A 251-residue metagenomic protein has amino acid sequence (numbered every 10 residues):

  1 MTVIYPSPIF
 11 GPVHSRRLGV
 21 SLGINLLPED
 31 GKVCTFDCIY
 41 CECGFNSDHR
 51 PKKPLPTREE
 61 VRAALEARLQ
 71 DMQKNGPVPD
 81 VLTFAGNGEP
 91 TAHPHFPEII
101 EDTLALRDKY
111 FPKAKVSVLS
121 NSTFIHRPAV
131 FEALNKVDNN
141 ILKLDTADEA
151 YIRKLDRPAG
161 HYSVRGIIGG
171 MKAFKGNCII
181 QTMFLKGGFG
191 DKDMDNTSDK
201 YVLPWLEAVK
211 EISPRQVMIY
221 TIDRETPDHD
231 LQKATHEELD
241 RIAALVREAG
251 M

Functional and structural regions predicted by a protein language model:
T2-L26: Short, charged low-complexity linear segments at domain edges
R17-A63: Canonical Radical SAM [4Fe-4S] cluster-binding loop centered on the CxxxCxxC motif and its immediate flanking residues
G44-V81, H95-E98: Conserved alpha-helical substructure of the radical SAM core
R58, I100, V202, T235 (+1 more regions): Amphipathic alpha-helical segments in well-structured domains
L82-N87: Short glycine-rich or small-residue beta-strand-to-loop segments that form or flank ligand, phosphate, metal/Fe-S
A92-Q232: Conserved AdoMet/S-adenosylmethionine-binding subsite of the radical SAM
D228-M251: Short acidic, glycine/proline-enriched helix-loop-strand junctions
